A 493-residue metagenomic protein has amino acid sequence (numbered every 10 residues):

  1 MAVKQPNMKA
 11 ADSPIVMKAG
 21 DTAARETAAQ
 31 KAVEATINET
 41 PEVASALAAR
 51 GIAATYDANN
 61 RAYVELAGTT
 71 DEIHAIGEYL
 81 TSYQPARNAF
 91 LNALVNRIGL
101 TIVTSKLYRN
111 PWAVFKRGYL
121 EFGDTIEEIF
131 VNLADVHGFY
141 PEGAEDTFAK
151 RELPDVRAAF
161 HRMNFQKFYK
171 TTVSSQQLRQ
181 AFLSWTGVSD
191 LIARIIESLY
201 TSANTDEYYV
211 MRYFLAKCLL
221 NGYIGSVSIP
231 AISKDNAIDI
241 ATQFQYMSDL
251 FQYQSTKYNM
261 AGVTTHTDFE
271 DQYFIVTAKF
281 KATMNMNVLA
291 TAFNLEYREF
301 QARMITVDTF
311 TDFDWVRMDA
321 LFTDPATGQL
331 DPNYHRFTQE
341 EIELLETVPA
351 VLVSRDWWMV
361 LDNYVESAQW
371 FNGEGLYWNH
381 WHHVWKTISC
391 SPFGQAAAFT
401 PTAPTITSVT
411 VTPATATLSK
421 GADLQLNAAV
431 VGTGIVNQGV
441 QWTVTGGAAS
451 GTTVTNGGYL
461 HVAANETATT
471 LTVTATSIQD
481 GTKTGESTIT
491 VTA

Functional and structural regions predicted by a protein language model:
A2-V95, T306-P404: Extended, compositionally biased alpha-helical segments that mediate assembly or anchoring
P85-T171: Assembly/oligomerization interface modules of large self-assembling protein complexes
D155-V227, L376-H382: Long, contiguous amphipathic alpha-helices that act as assembly "spine/axial" helices in icosahedral shell and virion
D239-M359: Extended oligomerization regions of viral-like shell subunits
T407-N437: Solvent-exposed, low-complexity, repeat-rich "mucin-like" stalks and linkers
I435-A448: Change to "...patches in solvent-exposed regions of secreted, membrane-anchored, or virion-exposed structural
T445-L460: Low-complexity "stalk/linker" and mucin-like segments enriched in Ser/Thr/Pro/Ala/Gly
I478-E486: Short, exposed coil/turn segments at beta-strand boundaries within extracellular/luminal domains
